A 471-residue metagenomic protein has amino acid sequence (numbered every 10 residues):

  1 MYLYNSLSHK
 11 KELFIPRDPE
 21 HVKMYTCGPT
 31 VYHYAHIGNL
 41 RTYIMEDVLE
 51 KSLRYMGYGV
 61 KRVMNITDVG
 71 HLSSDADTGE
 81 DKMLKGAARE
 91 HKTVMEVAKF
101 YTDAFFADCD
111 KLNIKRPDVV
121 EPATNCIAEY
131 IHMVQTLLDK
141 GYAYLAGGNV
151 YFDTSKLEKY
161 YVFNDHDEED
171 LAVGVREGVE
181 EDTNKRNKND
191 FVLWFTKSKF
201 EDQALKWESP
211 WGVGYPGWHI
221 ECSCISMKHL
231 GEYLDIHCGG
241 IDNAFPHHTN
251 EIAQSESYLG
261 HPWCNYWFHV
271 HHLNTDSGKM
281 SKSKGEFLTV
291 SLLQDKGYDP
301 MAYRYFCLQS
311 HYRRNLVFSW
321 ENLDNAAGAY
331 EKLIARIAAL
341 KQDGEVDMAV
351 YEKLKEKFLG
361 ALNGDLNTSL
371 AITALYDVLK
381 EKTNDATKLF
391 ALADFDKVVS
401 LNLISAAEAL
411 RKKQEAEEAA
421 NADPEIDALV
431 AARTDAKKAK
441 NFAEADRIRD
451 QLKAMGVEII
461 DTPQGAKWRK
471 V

Functional and structural regions predicted by a protein language model:
M1-Y32, D47, F106-A107, I127-A339: Alpha-helical recognition segments enriched in aromatics with Gly/Pro capping that present substrate-recognition
S8-K11, R17-N113, D461-W468: N-terminal, positively charged nucleic-acid-binding surface of large information/translation enzymes
R54, L138, K453: Anion (oxyanion) recognition and catalysis
G59-K61, G141-G147, K382, E458-I460: Short, well-structured beta-strand/strand-turn elements
V63-V69, A98-F105, K115-Y130, G148-L157: Short, glycine/charge-rich beta-strand/loop segments that flank catalytic centers and engage negatively charged groups
A87-T93, V119-T124, G212, G240: The substrate-binding groove and active-site-proximal loops of carbohydrate-active enzymes, especially glycoside
K279-K282, E286-V471: Structural preference for alpha-helix termini/caps and helix-kink/transition segments
